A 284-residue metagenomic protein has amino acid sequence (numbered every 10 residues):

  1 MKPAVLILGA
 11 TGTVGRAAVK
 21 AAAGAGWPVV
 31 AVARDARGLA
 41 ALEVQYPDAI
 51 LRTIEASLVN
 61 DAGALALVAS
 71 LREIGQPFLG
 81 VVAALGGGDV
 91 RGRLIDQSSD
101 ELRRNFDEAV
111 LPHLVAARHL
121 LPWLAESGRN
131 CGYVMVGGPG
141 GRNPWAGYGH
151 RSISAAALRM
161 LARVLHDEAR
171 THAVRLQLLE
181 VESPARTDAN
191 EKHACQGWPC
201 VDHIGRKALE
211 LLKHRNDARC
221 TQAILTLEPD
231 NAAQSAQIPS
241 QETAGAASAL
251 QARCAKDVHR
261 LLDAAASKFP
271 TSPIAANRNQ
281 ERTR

Functional and structural regions predicted by a protein language model:
L8, Q76-G87, M135, Q177: Rossmann-fold scaffold of SDR-type NAD(P)-dependent oxidoreductases
T11, V19: N-terminal Rossmann NAD(P)H-binding glycine-rich loop of SDR-like oxidoreductase domains
G26-A41: Conserved glycine-rich Rossmann-like NAD(P)H-binding loop of the short-chain dehydrogenase/reductase
Y46-A62: Rossmann-fold cofactor-recognition segment
A69, E73, E108-G128: Amphipathic alpha-helical dimer-interface segment in Rossmann-like NAD(P)H-dependent oxidoreductases
I95-L114: Catalytic Tyr-X3-Lys loop
N105, A125-R163, R170: Catalytic loop of short-chain dehydrogenase/reductase
T171-I274, E281-R282: C-terminal helical subdomain
